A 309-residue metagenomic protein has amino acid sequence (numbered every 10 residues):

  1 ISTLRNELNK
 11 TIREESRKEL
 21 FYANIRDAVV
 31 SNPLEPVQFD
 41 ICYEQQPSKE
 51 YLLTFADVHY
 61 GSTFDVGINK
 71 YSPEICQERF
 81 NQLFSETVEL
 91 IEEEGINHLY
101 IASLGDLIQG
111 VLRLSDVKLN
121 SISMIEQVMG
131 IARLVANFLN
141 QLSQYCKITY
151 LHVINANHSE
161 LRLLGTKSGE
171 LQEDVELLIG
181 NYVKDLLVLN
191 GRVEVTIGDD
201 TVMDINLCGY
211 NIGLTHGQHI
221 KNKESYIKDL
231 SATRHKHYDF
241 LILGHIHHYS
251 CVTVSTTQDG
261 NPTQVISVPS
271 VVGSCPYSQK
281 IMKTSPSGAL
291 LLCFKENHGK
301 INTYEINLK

Functional and structural regions predicted by a protein language model:
I1-E94, L292-K300, E305-K309: Basic, amphipathic N-terminal segments that precede the first structured/catalytic domain
P33-D40, V135, K221-A232: Short, motif-level signal for alpha-helix interfacial/capping segments enriched in acidic residues and aromatics/proline
V37-F55, V66, K70-D185: Core catalytic region of metal-dependent phosphoesterases/phosphodiesterases, especially metallo-beta-lactamase-like
Y43-L52, D204-G213, G260-T263: Beta-strand-turn-beta hairpins that frame and shape the catalytic cleft of phosphate-ester-processing enzymes
Y60, Q109, H248: Short active-site segment of divalent metal-dependent hydrolases/proteases that encodes the spacing between
T149-N157, E194-M203: Acidic carboxylate-rich catalytic motifs and surrounding loops in phosphoryl-/glycosyl-chemistry enzymes
E173-L177, Y182-E194, D199, N211-L308: Conserved beta-sheet core of the metallophosphoesterase superfamily
